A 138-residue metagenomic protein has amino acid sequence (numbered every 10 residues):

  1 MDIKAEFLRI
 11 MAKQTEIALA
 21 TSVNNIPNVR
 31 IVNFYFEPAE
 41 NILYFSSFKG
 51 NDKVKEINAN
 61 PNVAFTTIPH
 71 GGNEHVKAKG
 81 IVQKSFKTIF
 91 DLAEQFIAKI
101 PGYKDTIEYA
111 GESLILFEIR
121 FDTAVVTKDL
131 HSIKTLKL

Functional and structural regions predicted by a protein language model:
M1-I17: Extreme N-terminal tail/first-helix region
M1-K4, G50, I100-G102: Charged, amphipathic alpha-helical segments
I3, F7, D52, I57-N60: Short amphipathic alpha-helical segments
M11-A12, N58-A59, I97: Alpha-helix boundary recognition
Q14-K49, I57, V63-T67, V76-A78: Short beta-strand segments
T21-V23, I68-P69, D105-G111: A short, aromatic/hydrophobic, helix- or strand-capping loop or linear motif that either lines the entrance/gate
E37-A39, D52-K55, F86, K134-L136: A short local loop/turn or secondary-structure capping micro-motif enriched for an aromatic residue
E74-L138: Charged, gly/pro-rich active-site loop segments
